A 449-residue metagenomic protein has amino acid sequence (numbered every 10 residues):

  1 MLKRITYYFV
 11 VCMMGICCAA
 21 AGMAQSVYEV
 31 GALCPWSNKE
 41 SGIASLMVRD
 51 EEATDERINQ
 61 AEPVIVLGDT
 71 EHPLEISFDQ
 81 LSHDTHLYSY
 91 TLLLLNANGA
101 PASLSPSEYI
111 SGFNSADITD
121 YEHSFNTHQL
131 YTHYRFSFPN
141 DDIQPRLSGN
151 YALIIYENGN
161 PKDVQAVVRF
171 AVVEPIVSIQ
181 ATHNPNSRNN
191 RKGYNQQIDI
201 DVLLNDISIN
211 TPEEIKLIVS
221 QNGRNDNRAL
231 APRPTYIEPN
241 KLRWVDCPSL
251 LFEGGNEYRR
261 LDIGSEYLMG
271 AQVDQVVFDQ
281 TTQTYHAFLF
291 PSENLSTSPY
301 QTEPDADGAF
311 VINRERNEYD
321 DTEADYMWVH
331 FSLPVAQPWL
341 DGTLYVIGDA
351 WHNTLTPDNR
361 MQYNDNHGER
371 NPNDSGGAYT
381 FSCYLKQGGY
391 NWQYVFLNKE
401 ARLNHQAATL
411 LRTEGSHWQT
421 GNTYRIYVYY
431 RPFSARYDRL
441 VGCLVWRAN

Functional and structural regions predicted by a protein language model:
M1-S26: Bacterial Sec-dependent N-terminal signal peptides
A24-G68, E174-N189, P304-N317: Short, compositionally biased P/S/T/A/G/V-rich stretches that sit at domain boundaries
S26-G31, V172-N195, G415-V441: Low-complexity, Pro/Ser/Thr- and charge-rich linker/hinge segments at domain boundaries
N38-L94, R191-L204, E318-F331: Contiguous beta-strand segments within globular domains
A97-G99, I143, E157-Q165, R224-N225 (+2 more regions): Short acidic/polar inter-strand loop motif in beta-rich domains
S111-Y134, N225-P234, W328-Q387, K399-V428: Aromatic-rich carbohydrate-binding modules that target alpha-glucans
H128-N158: Ligand-binding face of N-terminal immunoglobulin V-set domains in extracellular IgSF glycoproteins
A287-L340, R439-N449: Basic K/R-rich, polyanion-interacting modules in nucleoproteins and related proteins
